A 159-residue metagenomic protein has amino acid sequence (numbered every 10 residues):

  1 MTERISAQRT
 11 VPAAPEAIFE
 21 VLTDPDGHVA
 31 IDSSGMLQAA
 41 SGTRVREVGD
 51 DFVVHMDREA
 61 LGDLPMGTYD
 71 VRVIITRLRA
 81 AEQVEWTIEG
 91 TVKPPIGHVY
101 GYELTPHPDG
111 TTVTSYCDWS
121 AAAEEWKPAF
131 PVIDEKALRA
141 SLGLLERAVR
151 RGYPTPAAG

Functional and structural regions predicted by a protein language model:
M1-T10, A39, H107, R139 (+1 more regions): Hydrophobic-ligand-binding modules of eukaryotic lipid transfer/binding families
M1-V48: Hydrophobic ligand-binding cavity/cleft-lining segments
R4-S6, G67-R72, P95-Y100: Short, surface-exposed coil-to-beta transition loops
T10-A14, H55-E59, L78, E89 (+2 more regions): Solvent-exposed residues in well-ordered beta-strands and their adjoining turns, especially edge/terminal strands
P12-E16, R44-V48, T76-Q83, E103-T112: A short, structured loop/turn motif at beta-sheet edges
I18-L22, H28, F52, I75 (+3 more regions): Hydrophobic pocket/interface hotspot
A40-E89, R147-A158: Glycine-rich portal/gate segments that line the openings of hydrophobic small-molecule binding cavities
E85-A140, P156: Beta-strand/loop substructures that line and gate deep hydrophobic ligand-binding cavities in soluble
